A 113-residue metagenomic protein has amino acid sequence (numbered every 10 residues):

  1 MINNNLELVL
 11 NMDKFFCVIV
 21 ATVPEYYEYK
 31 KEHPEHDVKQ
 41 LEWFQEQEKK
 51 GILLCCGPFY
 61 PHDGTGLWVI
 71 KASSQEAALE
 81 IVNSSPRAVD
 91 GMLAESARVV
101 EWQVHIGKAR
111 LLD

Functional and structural regions predicted by a protein language model:
I2-D113: Conserved, structured core segments of small domains
